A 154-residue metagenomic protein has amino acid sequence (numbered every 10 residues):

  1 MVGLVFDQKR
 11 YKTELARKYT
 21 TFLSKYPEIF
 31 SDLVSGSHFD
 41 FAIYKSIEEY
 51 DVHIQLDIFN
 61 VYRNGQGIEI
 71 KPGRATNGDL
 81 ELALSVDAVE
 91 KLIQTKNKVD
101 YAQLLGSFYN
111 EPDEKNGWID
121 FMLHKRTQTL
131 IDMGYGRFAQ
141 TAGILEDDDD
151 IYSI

Functional and structural regions predicted by a protein language model:
M1-I154: Feature captures hydrophobic
